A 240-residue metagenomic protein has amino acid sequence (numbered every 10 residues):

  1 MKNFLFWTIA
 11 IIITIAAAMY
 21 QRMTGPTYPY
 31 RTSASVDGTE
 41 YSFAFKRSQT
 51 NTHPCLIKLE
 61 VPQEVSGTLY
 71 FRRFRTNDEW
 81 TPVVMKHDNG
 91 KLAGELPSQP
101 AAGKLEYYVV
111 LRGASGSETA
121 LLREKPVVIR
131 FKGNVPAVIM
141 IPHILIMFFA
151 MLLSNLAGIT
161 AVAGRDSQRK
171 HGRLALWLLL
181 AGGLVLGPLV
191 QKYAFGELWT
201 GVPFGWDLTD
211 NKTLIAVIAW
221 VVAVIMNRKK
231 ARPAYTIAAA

Functional and structural regions predicted by a protein language model:
M1-F6, W220-I237: Cytosolic-side transmembrane helix boundary signature
M1-S167, G182, I237-A239: Glycan-association/targeting regions that enable binding to alpha-glucans and other polysaccharides
P62-F71, V202-I215, A231-A240: Alpha-helical membrane-embedding segments and immediately adjacent membrane-interface amphipathic helices
P136-P142, E197-D210: Non-cytosolic membrane-interface motifs at loop->transmembrane helix junctions
I146-L156, N211-N227: Hydrophobic cores of alpha-helical transmembrane segments in multi-pass inner/ER membrane proteins, independent
S167-A181, N227, A231-A239: Membrane-interfacial loop-to-transmembrane alpha-helix junctions, especially the N-terminal start
L179-L189: Aromatic-anchored segments of alpha-helical transmembrane domains
P188-W199: Juxtamembrane "helix-exit" motif on the non-cytosolic side of transmembrane helices
